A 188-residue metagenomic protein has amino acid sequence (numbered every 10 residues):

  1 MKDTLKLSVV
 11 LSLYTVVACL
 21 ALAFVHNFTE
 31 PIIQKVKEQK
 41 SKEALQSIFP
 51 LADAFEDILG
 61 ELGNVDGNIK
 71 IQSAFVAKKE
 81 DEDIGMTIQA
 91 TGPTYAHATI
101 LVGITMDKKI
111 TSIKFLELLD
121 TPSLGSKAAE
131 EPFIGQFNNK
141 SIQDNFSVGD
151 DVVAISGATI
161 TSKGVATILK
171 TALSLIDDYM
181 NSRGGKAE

Functional and structural regions predicted by a protein language model:
K2-E188: Flexible, solvent-exposed loop/hinge segments and secondary-structure transition points
